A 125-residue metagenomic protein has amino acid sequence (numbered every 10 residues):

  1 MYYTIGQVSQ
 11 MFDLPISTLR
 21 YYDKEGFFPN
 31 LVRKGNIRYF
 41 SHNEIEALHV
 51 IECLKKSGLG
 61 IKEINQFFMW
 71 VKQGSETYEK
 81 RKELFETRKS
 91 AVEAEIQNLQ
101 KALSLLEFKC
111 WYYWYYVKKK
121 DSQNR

Functional and structural regions predicted by a protein language model:
M1-E63: Basic helix-turn-helix/winged-helix DNA-binding cores and closely related short helical interaction motifs
E25-G26, V71, Y113: The DNA-recognition helices of helix-turn-helix-type DNA-binding domains
C53, S75-R125: C-terminal regulatory/oligomerization modules of transcriptional regulators
I64-S75: Short, charged, low-complexity amphipathic alpha-helix
